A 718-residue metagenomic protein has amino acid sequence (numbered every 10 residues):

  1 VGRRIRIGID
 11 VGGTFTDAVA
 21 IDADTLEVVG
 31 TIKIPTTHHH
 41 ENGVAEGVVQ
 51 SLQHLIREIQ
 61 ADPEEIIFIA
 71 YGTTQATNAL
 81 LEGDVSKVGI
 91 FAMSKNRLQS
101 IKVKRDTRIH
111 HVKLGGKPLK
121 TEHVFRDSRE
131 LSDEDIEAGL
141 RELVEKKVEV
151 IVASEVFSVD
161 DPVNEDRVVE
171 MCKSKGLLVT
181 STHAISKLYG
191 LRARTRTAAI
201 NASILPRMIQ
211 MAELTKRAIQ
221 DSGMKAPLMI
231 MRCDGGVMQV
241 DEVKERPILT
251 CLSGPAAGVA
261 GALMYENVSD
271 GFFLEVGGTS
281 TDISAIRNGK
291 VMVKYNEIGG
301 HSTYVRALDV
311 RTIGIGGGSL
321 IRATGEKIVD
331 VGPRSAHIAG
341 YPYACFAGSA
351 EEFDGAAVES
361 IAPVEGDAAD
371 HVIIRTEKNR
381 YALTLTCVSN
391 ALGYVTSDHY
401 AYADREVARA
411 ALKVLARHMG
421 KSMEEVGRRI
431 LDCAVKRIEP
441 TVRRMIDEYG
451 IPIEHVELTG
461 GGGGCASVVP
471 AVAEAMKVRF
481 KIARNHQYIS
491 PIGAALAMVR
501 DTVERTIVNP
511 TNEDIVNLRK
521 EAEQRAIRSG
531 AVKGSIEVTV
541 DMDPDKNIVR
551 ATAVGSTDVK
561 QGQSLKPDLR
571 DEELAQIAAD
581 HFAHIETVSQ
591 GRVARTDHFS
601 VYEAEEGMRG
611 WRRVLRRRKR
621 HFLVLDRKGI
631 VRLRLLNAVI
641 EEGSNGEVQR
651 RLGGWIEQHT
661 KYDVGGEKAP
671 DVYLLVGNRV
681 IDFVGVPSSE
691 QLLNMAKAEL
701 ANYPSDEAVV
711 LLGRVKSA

Functional and structural regions predicted by a protein language model:
G2-A718: N-terminally biased helix-coil "hinge/interface" segments that flank
